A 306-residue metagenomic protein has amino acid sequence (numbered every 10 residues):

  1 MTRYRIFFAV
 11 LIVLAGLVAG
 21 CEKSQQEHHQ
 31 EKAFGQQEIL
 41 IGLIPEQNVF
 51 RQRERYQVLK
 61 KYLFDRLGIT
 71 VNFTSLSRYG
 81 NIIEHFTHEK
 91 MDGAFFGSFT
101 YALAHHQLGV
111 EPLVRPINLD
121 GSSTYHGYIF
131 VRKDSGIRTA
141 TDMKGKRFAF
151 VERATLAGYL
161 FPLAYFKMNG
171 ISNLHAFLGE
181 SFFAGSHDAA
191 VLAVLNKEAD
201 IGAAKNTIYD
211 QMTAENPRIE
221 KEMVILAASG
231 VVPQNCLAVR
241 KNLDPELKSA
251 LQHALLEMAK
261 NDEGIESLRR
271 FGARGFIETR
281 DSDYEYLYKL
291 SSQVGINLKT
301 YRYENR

Functional and structural regions predicted by a protein language model:
M1-F8: Bacterial N-terminal signal peptides that target proteins for export
L17-G20: C-terminal motif of bacterial Sec signal peptides marking the signal peptidase cleavage site
E22-S24, K32-G42, Q47-V58, A238-R306: An extracytoplasmic/periplasmic, membrane-proximal ligand-sensing/linker region
Q36, I41-F64, L76, F99 (+1 more regions): Bilobed "Venus flytrap"/periplasmic-binding protein-like clamshell domains and structurally analogous long
G80-A94, Q107-L108, T141-K144, S186-T207: Short helices/loops that flank or line small-molecule/ion binding pockets
S98-Q107, P162, K167-M168, A193-N196 (+1 more regions): A ligand-binding cleft/hinge motif common to bilobed small-molecule-binding domains
E111-G121, F177-E180, T213-V231: Short beta-strand->loop
Y125-I129, P233-V239: Small-molecule pocket liners
